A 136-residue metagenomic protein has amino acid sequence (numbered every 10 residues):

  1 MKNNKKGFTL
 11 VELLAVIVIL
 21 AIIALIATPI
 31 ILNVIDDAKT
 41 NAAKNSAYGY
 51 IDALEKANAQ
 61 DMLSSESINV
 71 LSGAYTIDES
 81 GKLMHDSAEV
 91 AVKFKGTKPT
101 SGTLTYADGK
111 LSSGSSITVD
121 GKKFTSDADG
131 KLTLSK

Functional and structural regions predicted by a protein language model:
M1-K2: N-terminal hydrophobic targeting signals that begin at the initiator methionine
K5, K39-A42, N58: Short coil/turn residues that cap or connect secondary-structure elements
K5-I31: N-terminal single-pass transmembrane signal-anchor helix
E12, S46, I51, M62-L63: Enrichment for repetitive, rod-forming helical segments
N33-I51: Aliphatic-rich helix starts adjacent to a transmembrane/signal segment
K56-K136: Periplasmic/extracellular, small/polar-rich flexible segments of pilin-like filament-forming proteins
